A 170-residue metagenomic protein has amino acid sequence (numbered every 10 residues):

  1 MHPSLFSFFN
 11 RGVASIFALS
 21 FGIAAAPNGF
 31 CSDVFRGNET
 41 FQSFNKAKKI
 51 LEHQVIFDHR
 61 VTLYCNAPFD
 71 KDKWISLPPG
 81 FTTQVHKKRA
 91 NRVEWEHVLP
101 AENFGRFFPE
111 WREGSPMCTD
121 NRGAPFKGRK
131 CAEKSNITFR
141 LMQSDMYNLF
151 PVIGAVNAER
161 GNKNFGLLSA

Functional and structural regions predicted by a protein language model:
H2-I16: Bacterial N-terminal signal peptides that target proteins for export
G29-F30, Y64, M117, K130: The N-terminal extracellular segments of secreted preproproteins, especially immediately downstream of signal
F30-N91: Aromatic-lined ligand-binding clefts that engage carbohydrates, nucleic acids, or primary amines
F81-A170: Domain-level detector of nuclease and nuclease-like folds in predominantly extracellular/periplasmic contexts
